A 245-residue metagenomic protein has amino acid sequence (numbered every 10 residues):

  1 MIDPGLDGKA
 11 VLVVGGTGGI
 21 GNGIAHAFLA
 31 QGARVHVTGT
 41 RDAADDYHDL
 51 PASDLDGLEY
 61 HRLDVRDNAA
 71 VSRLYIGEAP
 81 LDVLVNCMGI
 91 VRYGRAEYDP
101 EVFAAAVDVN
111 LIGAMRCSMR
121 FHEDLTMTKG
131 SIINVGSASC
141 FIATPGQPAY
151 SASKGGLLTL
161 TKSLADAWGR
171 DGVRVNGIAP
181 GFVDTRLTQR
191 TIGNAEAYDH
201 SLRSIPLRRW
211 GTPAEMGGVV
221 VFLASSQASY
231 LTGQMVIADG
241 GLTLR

Functional and structural regions predicted by a protein language model:
M1-I2, I142, V220-V221, T232-R245: Short C-terminal tail/terminal secondary-structure segment of NAD(P)H-dependent dehydrogenase/reductase domains
T17-G18: Conserved glycine-rich cofactor-binding loop
G94-V107, S201: Substrate-binding pocket helix/loop in short-chain dehydrogenase/reductase
S118, S153, T161: Active-site helix of classical SDR
E123, D166-R170, S229: Alpha-helical segment proximal to the catalytic Tyr-Lys
S137: Residue(s) in the substrate-gating loop at a strand-loop-helix junction that position the organic substrate next
G177, E196-Q227, L231, A238-G240: C-terminal helical subdomain
